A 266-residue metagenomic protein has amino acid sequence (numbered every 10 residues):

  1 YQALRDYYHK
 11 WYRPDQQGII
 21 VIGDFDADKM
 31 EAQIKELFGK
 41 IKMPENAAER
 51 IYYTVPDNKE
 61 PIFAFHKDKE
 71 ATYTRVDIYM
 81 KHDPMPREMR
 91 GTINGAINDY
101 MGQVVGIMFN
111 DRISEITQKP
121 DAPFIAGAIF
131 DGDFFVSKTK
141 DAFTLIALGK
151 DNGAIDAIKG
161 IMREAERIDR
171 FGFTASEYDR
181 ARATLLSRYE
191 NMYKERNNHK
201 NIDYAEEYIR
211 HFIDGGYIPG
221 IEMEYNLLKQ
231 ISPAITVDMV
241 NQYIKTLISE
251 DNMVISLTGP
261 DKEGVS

Functional and structural regions predicted by a protein language model:
Y1-Q17, D28: A conserved hydrophobic secondary-structure block that centers on an alpha-helix together with its immediately flanking
L4, I19, Q103, I161 (+1 more regions): Divalent metal-coordination and catalytic microenvironments
R5-H9, F63-H66, F130-F134, I146 (+2 more regions): Generic recognition of flexible, low-complexity loop/linker segments
Q16-I22, T72-I93, I113-P233, N252-G259: M16 family metallopeptidases and their MPP-like homologs
G18-T74, Y189-M192: An aromatic/glycine/proline-enriched structural segment found at the starts of mature extracellular/organellar domains
A27-E31, R87-E88, G264-V265: Extracytoplasmic/secreted cell-surface and envelope-processing proteins
V76, N98-G106: Long, His/Glu/Asp-enriched segments that create or flank divalent metal/ion-associated functional microenvironments
I235-M239, Y243-S266: Segments forming glycine/polar-rich beta-alpha architectures that bind adenosine-containing cofactors
